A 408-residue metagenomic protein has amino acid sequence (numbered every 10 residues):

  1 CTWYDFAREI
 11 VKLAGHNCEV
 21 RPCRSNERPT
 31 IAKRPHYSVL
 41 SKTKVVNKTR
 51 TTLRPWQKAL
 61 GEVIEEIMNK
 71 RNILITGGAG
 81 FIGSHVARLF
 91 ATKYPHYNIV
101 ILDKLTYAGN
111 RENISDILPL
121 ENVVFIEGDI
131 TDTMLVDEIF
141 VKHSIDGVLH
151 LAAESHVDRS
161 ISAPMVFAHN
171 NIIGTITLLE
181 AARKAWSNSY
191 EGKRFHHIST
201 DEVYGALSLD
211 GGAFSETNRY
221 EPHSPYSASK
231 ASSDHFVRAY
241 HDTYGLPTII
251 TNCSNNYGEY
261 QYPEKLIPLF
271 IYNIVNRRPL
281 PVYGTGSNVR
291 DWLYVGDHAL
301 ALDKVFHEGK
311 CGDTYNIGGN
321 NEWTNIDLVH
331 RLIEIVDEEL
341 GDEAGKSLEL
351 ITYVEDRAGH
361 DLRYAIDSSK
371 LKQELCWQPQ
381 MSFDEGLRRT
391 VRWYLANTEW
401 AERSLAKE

Functional and structural regions predicted by a protein language model:
C1-I67, N72-I73, G128-T131, P268 (+1 more regions): C-terminal substrate-binding subdomain of Rossmann-fold SDR/epimerase-dehydratase oxidoreductases
K12, Y37-V39, I117-L120, F167 (+2 more regions): Short, hinge-like loop/turn segments at secondary-structure boundaries
G15-H16, S187-N188, H196, V203-D210 (+4 more regions): Proline-centered turn/helix-capping motifs that create local helix->coil transitions or kinks
S41, E62, G174, S233-F236 (+1 more regions): Internal, well-ordered alpha-helical segments in soluble enzyme and binding-protein domains
K48, I117, A206-L207, E259-Y260 (+1 more regions): Residues that scaffold the ATP/ADP-binding catalytic core of kinase and kinase-like folds
T52, L102, A153, P263 (+1 more regions): A broadly tuned, weak detector of single residues within folded domains
M68-N256, G296, F306, N325 (+2 more regions): N-terminal Rossmann-like NAD(P)+-binding domain of SDR-like oxidoreductases, especially those catalyzing
V86, S208, Q261, K265-L266 (+2 more regions): Acidic donor-diphosphate engagement hotspot in glycosyltransferases and nucleotidyltransferases that stabilizes
